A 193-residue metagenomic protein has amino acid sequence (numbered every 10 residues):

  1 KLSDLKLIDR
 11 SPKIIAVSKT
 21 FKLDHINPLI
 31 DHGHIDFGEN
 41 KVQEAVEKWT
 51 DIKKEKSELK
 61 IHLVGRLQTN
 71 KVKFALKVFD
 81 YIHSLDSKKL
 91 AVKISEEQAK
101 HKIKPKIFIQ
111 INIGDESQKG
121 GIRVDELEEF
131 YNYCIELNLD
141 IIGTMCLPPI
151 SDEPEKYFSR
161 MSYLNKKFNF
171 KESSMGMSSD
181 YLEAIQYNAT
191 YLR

Functional and structural regions predicted by a protein language model:
K1-E172, M177-S179, Y187: Conserved alpha/beta-domain cores
T190-L192: Divalent-metal-activated hydrolytic enzyme cores
